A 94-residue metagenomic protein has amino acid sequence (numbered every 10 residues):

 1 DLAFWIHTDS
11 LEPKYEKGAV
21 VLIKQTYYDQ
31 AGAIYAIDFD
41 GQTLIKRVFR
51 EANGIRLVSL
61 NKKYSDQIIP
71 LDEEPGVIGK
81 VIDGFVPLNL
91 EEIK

Functional and structural regions predicted by a protein language model:
D1-K94: Acidic/glycine-rich C-terminal interaction modules and beta/coil loop segments that lie outside canonical DNA-binding
